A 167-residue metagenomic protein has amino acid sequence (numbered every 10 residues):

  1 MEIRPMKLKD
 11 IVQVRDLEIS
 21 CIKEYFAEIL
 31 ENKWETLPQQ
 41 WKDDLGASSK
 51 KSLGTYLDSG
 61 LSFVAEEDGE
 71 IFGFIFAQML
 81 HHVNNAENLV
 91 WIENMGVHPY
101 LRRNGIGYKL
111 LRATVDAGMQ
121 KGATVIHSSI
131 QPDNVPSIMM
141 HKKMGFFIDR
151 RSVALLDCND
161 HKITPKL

Functional and structural regions predicted by a protein language model:
E2-I29: A short beta-loop-alpha structural element at the N-terminal edge of CoA-dependent acyl/N-acetyltransferase catalytic
I22-K51: Conserved GNAT-fold acetyl-CoA-binding loop/helix
D43-V64, W91: A short helix-loop-beta-strand connector motif used in the catalytic cores of GNAT acetyltransferases and, in some
V64, E70-M79, W91, G96: Conserved beta-strand in the GNAT
I92-R102, I130: A short, internal acetyl-CoA/4′-phosphopantetheine-binding micro-motif in the GNAT/acyltransferase core
L101, G105-A113: Conserved acetyl-CoA pyrophosphate-binding loop and the N-cap/start of the following alpha-helix in GNAT-like
Y108, P132-R150: Conserved active-site alpha-helix within GNAT-family acetyltransferase domains
G118-I130: Conserved GNAT acetyl-CoA-binding A-motif
